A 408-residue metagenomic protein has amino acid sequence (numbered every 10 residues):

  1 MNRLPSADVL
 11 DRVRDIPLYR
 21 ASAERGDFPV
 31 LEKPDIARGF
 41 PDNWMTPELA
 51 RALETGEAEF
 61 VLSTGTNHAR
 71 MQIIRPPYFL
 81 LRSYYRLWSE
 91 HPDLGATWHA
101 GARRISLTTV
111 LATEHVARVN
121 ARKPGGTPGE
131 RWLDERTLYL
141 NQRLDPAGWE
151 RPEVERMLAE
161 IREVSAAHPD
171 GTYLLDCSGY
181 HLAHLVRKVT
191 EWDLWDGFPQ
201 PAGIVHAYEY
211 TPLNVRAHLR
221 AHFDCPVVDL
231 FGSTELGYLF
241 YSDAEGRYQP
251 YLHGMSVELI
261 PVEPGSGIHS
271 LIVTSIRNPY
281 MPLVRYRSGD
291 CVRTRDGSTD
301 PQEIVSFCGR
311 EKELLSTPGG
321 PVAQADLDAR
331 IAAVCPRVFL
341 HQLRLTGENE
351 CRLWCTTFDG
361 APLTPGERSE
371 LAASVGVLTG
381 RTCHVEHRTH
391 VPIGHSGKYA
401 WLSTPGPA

Functional and structural regions predicted by a protein language model:
M1-D11, E135-A408: Active-site glycine/GP-rich loop and adjacent strand/helix microenvironment that borders small-molecule binding pockets
M1-T137, N141-P146, A167-P169, L174-D176 (+2 more regions): Nucleotide 5′-phosphate-binding alpha/beta core
